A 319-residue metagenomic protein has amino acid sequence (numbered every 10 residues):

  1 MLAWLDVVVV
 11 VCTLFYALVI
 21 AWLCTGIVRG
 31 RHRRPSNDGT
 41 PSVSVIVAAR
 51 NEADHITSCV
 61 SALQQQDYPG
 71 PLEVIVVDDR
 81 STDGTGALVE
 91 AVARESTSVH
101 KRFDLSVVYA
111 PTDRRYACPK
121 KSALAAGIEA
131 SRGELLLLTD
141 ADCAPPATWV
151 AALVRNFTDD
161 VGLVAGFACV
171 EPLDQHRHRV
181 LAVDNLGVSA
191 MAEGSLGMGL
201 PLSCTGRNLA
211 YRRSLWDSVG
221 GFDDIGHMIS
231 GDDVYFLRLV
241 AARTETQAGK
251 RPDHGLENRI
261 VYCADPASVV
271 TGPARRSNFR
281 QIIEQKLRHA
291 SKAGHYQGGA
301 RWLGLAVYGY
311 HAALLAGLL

Functional and structural regions predicted by a protein language model:
M1-G39, M191: N-terminal membrane-anchoring/stem segments of glycan-assembly enzymes
L2, R34, G199, P273-L319: Basic/Trp-rich segment in TM-proximal cytosolic loops or flexible interdomain/linker regions
F15, V19, V107-E129, L153-D223 (+2 more regions): Long helical/loop segments within the catalytic core of UDP-sugar-dependent glycosyltransferases, especially the large
P41-S44, E73, Y235: Cell-envelope/extracellular polymer assembly enzymes that use nucleotide-activated donors
S61-P71: Short, acidic, metal-binding catalytic loop of nucleotide-sugar glycosyltransferases
P69, D78-L88, T112, C143: A conserved acidic beta->alpha catalytic loop
G84, D140-N156: Acidic donor-binding/catalytic loop of UDP-sugar-dependent glycosyltransferases, especially processive GT2
F157, L163-S189, S214-D217, F222-A300: Catalytic donor/gating beta->alpha subdomain of glycosyltransferases that bind UDP-sugars
